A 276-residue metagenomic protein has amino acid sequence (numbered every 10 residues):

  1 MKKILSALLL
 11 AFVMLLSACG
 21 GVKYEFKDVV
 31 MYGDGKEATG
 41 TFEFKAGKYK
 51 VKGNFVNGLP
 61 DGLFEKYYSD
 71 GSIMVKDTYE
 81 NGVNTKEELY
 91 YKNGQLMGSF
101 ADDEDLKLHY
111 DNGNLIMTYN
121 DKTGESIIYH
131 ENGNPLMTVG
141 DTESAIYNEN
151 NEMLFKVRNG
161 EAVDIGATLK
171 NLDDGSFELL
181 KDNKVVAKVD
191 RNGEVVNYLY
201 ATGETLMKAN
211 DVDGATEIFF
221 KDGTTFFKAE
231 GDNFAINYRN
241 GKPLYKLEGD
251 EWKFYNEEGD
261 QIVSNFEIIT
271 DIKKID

Functional and structural regions predicted by a protein language model:
M1-I4: Positively charged n-region of N-terminal signal peptides that target proteins for export
A7-L8, K253: Composition-driven detection of intrinsically disordered, low-complexity segments
L8-L15: Bacterial N-terminal signal peptides
S17-D276: Glycine/tyrosine- and acidic-biased, solvent-exposed loop/turn segments at the edges of beta-strands
